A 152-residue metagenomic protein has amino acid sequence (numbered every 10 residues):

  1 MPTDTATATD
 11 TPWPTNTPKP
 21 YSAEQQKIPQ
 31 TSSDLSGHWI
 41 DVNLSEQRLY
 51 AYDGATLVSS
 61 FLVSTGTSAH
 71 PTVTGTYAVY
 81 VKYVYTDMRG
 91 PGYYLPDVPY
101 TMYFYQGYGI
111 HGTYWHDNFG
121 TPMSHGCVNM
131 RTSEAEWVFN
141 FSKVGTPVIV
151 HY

Functional and structural regions predicted by a protein language model:
D4-T5, T11, N16-T17, S22-L35 (+3 more regions): Exported/periplasmic cell-wall-interacting domains
D41: Entry/capping segment at the start of metal-dependent catalytic domains with acidic active-site entry clusters
L49: Gly/Thr-rich phosphate-binding beta-strand-loop-beta motif of the actin/hexokinase/Hsp70
